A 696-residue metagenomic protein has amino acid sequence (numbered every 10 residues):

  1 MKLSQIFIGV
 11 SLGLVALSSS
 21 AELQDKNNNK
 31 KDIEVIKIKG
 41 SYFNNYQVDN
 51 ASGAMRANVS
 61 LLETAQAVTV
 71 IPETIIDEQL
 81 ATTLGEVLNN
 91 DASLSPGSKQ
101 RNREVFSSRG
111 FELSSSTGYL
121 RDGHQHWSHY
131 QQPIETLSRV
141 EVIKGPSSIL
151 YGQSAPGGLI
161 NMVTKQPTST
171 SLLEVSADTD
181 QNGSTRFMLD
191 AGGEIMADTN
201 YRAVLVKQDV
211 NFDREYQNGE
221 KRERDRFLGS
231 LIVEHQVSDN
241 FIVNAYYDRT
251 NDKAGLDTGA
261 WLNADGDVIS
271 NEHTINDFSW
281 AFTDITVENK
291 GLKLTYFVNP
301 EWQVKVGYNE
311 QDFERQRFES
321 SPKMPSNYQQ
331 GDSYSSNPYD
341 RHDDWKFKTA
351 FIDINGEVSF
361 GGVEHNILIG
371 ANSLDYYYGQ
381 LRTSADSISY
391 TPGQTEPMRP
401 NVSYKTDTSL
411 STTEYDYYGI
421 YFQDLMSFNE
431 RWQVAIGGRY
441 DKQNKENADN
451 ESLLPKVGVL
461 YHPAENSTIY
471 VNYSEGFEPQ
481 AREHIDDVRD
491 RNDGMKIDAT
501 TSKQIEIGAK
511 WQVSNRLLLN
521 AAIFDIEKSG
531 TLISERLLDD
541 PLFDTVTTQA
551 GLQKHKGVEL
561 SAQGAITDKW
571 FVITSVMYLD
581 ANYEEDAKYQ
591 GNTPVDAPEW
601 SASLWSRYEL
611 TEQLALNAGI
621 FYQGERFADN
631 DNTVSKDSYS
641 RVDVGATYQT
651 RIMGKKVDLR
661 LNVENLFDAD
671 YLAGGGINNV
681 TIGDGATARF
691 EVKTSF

Functional and structural regions predicted by a protein language model:
G13, K31-T170, I507: Acidic, small-polar-rich N-terminal luminal/periplasmic segments of exported/outer-membrane proteins
E135-S138, I149-G229, V237-F241, E288: Outer-membrane beta-barrel translocator/receptor signature
Q208-D213, G219-E223, F227-F297, E310-W345 (+1 more regions): Acidic/polar loop-and-plug regions of large Gram-negative outer-membrane beta-barrel proteins
Q236-N240, W345, E364-N366, N372-L374 (+6 more regions): Structural signature of Gram-negative outer-membrane beta-barrels, strongest in the C-terminal barrel of TonB-dependent
N251-D267, D375-G379, V459-E506, W511 (+4 more regions): Surface-exposed extracellular loop regions of Gram-negative outer-membrane beta-barrel proteins, predominantly
K293-N309, F313-S321, H462, I469 (+2 more regions): Membrane-embedded beta-barrel scaffold of Gram-negative outer-membrane proteins
D343, I367, V471, V595-F696: Conserved C-terminal beta-signal and adjacent last beta-strands/turns of outer-membrane beta-barrel proteins
R431, D525-E527, T548-D631, F667-D670 (+1 more regions): Gram-negative outer-membrane beta-barrel transporters
